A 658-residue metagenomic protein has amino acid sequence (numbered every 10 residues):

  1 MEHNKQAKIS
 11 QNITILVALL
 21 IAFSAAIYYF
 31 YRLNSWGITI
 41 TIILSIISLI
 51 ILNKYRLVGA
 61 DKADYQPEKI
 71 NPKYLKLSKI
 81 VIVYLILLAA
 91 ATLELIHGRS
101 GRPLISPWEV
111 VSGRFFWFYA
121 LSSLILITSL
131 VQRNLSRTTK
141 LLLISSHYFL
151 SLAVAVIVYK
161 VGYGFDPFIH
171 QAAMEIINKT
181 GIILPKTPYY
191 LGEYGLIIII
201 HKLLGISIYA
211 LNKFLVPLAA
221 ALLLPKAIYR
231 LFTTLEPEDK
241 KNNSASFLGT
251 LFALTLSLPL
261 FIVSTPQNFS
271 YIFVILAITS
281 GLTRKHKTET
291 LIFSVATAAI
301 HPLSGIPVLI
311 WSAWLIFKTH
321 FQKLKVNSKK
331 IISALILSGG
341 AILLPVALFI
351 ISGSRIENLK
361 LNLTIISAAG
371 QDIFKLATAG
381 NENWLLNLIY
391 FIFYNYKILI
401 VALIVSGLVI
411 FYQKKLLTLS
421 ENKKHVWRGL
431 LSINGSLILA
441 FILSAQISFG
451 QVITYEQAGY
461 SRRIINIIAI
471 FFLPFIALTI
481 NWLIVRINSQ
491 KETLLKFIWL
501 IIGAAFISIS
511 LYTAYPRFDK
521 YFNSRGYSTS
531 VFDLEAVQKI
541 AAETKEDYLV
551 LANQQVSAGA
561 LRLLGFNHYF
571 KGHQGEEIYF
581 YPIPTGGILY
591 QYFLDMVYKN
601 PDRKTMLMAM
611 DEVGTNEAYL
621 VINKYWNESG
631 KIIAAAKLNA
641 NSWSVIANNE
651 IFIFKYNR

Functional and structural regions predicted by a protein language model:
M1-F522, V537, T615-A618, V645-A647 (+1 more regions): Membrane-embedded transmembrane-helix bundle of lipid-linked glycan/lipid transferases
Q267, S420-N422, N488-R658: Extracytoplasmic
